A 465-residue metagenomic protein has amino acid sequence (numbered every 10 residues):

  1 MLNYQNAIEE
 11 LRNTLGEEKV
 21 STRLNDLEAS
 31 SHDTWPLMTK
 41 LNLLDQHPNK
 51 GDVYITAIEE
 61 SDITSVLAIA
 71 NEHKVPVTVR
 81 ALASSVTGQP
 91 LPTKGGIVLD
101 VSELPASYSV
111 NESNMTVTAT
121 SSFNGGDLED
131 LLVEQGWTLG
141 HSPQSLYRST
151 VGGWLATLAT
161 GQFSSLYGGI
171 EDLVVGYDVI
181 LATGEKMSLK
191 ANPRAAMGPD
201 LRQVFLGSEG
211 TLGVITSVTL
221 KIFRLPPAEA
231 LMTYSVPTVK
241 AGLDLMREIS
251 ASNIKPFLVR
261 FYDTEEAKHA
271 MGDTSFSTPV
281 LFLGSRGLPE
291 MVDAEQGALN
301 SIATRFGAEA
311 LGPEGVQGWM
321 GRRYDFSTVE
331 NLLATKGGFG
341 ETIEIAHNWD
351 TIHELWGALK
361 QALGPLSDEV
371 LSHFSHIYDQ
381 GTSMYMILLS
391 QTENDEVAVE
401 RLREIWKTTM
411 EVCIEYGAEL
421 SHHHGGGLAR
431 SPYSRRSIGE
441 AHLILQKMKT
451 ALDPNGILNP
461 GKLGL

Functional and structural regions predicted by a protein language model:
M1-A68, S85-M115, T264-D273, V316-G340 (+2 more regions): N-terminal flexible segment immediately upstream of the FAD-binding catalytic core in FAD-dependent oxidoreductases
G16-V20, I414-G425, G439, T450 (+1 more regions): Alpha-helix capping/hinge segments and adjacent helical runs
S21-M38, R224, S235, L243-T408 (+2 more regions): C-terminal substrate-recognition/cap domain of FAD-linked oxidoreductases
A106-R260: FAD-binding subdomain of flavoenzyme oxidoreductases
E185, G427-L465: Activity-critical C-terminal alpha-helical subdomain
